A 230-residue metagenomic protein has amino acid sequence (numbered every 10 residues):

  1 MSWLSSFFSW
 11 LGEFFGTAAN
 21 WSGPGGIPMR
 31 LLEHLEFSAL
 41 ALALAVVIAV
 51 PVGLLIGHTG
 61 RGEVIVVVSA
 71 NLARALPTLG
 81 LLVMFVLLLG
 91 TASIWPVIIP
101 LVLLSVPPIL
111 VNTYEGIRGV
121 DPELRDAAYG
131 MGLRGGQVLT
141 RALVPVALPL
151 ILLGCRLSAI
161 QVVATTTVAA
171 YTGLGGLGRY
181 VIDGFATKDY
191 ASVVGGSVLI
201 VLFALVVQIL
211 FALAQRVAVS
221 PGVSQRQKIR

Functional and structural regions predicted by a protein language model:
M1-L42: Periplasmic/extracellular loop-to-transmembrane helix junction in inner-membrane transport proteins
M29-F37, V86-P108, A147-P149, S192 (+1 more regions): Loop-to-helix entry region at the N-terminal start of transmembrane alpha-helices in multi-pass membrane transporters
A39, G135-V168, G195, I200 (+1 more regions): Transmembrane alpha-helices
V47-V52, P96-R125, L148, C155-T167 (+1 more regions): Membrane-embedded alpha-helices of multi-pass transport/permease systems
V52-F85, L101, V111-E115: Cytoplasmic-entry segments and transmembrane alpha-helices of multi-pass inner-membrane transporters
G60, E115-R118, P122, G195-R230: C-terminal transmembrane helix and the adjacent membrane-cytosol boundary/short C-terminal tail of inner/organellar
L87-L88, T165-V194, V198-I200, V219 (+1 more regions): Glycine-rich helix-loop "coupling/hinge" segments at transmembrane-helix boundaries in multipass transporters
N112, G116-I151, L177, V181: Short cytoplasmic-facing helical segments at TM-TM junctions of multi-pass membrane proteins
